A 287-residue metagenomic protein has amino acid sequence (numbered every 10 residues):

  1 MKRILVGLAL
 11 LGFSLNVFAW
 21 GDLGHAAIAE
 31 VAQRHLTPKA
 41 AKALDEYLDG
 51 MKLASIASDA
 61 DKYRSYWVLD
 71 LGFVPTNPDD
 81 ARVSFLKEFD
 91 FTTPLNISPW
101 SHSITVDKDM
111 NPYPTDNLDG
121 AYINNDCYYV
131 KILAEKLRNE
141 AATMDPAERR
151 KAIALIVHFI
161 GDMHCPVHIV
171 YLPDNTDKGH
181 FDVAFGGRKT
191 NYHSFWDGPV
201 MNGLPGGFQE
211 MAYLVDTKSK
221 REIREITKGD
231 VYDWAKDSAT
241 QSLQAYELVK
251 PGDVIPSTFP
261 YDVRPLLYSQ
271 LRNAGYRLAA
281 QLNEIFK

Functional and structural regions predicted by a protein language model:
M1-I4: Positively charged n-region of N-terminal signal peptides that target proteins for export
V6-G7, V17: Cleavable N-terminal signal peptides
A19-F159, P166, Y171-K287: N-terminal, motif-rich segments that launch catalysis or mediate targeting to/interaction with membranes, typified by
